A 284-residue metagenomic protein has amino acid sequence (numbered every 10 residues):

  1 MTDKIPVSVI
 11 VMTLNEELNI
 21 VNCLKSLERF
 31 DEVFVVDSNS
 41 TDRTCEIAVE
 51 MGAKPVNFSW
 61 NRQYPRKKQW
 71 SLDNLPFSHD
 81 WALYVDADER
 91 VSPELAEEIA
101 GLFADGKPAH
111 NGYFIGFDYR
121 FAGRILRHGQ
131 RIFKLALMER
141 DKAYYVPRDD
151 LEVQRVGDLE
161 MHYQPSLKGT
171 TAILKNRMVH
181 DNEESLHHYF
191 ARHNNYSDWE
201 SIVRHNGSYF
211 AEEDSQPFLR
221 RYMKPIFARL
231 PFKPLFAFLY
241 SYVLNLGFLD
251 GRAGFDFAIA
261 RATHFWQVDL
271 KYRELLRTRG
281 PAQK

Functional and structural regions predicted by a protein language model:
P6-S8: Cell-envelope/extracellular polymer assembly enzymes that use nucleotide-activated donors
I10-E32: Short, well-formed alpha-helical segments that are part of the catalytic scaffolds of diverse glycosyltransferases
V11, N15, N39, S59-Q63 (+3 more regions): Catalytic phosphate/metal-binding cores of nucleic-acid and nucleotide-processing enzymes, i.e., regions that mediate
N19-V21, D42-M51, E94-L95: Acidic helix N-cap motif at the loop->helix transition within catalytic regions of sugar-transfer enzymes
S26, D37-I47, W60, D86: A conserved acidic beta->alpha catalytic loop
C45-N74, S78: Conserved donor nucleotide-binding strand/loop of the catalytic core
P65-R66, P93-R279: Catalytic-site signature of metal-activated, phosphate-bearing donor transferases, centered on the GT-A/GT-A-like
S71, S78-R90: Short beta-strand-to-loop acidic/aromatic patch adjacent to the donor-nucleotide binding site
